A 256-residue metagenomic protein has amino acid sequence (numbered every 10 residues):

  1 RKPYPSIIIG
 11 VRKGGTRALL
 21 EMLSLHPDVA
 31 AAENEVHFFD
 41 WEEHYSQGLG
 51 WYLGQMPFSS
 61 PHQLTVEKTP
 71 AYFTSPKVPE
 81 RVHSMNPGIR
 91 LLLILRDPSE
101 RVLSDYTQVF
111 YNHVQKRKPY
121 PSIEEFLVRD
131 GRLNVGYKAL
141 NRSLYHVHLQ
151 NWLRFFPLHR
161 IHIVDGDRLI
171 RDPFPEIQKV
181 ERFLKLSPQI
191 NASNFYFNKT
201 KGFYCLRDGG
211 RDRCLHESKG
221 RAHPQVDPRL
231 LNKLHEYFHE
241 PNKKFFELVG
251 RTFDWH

Functional and structural regions predicted by a protein language model:
R1-F73, M85, I89, S99-R129: PAPS-dependent sulfotransferase catalytic core
G10-R12, M22-L23, V180-L184, K244-F246: Marks the mature luminal ectodomains of secretory-pathway proteins
G15-T16, Y52, V66, V82 (+6 more regions): Generic structural signal for small/hydrophobic residues in well-ordered secondary structure, especially within
H37-F39, T69-F73, K138-A139, G166-I170 (+1 more regions): Short histidine/acidic/glycine/proline-rich micro-motifs that form metal- and phosphate-coordinating active-site loops
S46-L49, S75-P76, H146, P228: Structural motif corresponding to alpha-helix initiation and N-cap regions
L49-L53, P79, L149-Q150, N242: Generic structural signal for well-ordered alpha-helices, preferentially at hydrophobic/aromatic core positions
K77-E80, S84, G88-L93, E100-L184 (+2 more regions): PAPS-dependent sulfotransferase catalytic domain
Q150-K243, G250-H256: The conserved 3'-phosphoadenosine-5'-phosphosulfate
